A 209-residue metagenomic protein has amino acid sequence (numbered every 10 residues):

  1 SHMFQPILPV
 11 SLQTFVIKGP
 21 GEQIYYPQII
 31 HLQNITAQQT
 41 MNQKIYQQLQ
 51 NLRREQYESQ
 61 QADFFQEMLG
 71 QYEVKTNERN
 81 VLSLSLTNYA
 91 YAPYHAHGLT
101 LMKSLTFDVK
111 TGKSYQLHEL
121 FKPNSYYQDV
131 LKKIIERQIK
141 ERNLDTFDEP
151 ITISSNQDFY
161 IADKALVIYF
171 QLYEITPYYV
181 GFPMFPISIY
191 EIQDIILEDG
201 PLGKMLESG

Functional and structural regions predicted by a protein language model:
S1-G209: Compositionally biased intrinsically disordered regions enriched in Thr/Gly
